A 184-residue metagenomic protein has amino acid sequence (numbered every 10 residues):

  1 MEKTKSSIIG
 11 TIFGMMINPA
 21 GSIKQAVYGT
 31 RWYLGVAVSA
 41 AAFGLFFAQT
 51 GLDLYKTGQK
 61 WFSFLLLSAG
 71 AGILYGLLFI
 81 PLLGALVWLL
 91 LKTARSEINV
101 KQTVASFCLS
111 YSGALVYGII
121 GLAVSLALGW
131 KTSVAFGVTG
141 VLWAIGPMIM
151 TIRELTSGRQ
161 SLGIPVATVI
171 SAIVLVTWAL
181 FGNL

Functional and structural regions predicted by a protein language model:
M1-S7, V134-T139: Alpha-helical transmembrane segments and their immediate interhelical/interface regions in integral membrane proteins
E2-K101: Selected alpha-helical membrane-embedding segments in polytopic membrane proteins
A37-L45, S171-F181: Selective recognition of specific alpha-helical transmembrane segments in multi-pass small-molecule
F46-Y75, G121-V141, W178-L184: Membrane-helix interface segments in multi-pass membrane proteins
V87-W88, K92-A179: Hydrophobic alpha-helical transmembrane segments and adjacent short intramembrane/lumenal linkers of inner/organellar
